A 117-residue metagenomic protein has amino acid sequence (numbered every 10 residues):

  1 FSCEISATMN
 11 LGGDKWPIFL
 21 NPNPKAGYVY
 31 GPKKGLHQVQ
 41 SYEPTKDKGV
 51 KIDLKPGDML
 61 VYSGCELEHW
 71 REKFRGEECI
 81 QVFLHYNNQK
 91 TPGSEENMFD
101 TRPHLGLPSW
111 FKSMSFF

Functional and structural regions predicted by a protein language model:
F1-E66, E78-I80, Q89-T101: Catalytic core of non-heme Fe(II) oxygenases with the double-stranded beta-helix
H69: Short glycine-rich, flexible loops that bind phosphorylated cofactors or substrates
E72-F83: Short, compositionally biased
H85-N87: An acidic, glycine-/histidine-flanked metal-binding catalytic module
N97-F117: Glycine- and charge-enriched low-complexity intrinsically disordered segments
